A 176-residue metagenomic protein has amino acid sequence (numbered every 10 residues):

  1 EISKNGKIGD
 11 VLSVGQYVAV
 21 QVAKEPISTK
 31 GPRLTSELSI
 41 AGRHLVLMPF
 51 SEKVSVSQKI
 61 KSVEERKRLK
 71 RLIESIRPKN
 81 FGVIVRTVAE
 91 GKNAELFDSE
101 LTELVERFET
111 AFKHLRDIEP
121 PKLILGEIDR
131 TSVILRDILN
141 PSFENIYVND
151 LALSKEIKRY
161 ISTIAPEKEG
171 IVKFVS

Functional and structural regions predicted by a protein language model:
E1-S176: DE-rich acidic low-complexity regions and acidic surface loops
